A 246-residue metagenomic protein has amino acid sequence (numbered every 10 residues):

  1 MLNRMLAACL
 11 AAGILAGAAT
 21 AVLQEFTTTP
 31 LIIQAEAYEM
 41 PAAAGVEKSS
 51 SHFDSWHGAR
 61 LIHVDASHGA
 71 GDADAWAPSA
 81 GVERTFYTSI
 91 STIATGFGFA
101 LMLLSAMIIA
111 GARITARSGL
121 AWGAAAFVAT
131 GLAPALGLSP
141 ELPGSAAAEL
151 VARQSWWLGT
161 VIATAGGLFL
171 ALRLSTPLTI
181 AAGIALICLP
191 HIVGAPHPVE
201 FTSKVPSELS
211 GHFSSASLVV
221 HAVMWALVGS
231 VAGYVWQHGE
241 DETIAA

Functional and structural regions predicted by a protein language model:
M1-A246: Juxtamembrane/disordered regions of integral membrane proteins
